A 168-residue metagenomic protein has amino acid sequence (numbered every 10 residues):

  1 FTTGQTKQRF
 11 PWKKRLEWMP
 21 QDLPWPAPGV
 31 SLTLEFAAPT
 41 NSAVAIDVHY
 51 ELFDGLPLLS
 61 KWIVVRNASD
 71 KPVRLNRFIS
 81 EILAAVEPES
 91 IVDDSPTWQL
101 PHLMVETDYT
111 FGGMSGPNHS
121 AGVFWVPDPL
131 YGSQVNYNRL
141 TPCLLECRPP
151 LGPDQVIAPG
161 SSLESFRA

Functional and structural regions predicted by a protein language model:
F1-L144, R148-P159: Polysaccharide-binding surfaces and accessory modules of carbohydrate-active proteins
